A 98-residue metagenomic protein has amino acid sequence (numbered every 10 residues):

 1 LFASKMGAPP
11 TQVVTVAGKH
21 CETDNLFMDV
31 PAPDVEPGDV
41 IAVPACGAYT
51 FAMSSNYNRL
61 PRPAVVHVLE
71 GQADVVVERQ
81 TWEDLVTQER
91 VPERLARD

Functional and structural regions predicted by a protein language model:
L1-D98: Charged (often Lys/Glu-rich) extended helix/loop segments that serve as interaction or gating elements
